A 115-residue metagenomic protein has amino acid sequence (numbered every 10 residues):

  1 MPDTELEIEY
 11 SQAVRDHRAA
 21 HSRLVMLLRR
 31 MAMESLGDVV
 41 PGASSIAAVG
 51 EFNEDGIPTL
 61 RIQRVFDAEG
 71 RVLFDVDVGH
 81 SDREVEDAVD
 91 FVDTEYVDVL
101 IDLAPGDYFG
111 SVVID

Functional and structural regions predicted by a protein language model:
D3, E7, F52-D115: Detector for the mature cores of small, proteolytically processed and post-translationally modified peptide effectors
D3-A43: Contiguous, amphipathic alpha-helical segments that mediate oligomerization or scaffolding in large protein assemblies
P41-E51: A contiguous, surface-oriented mixed alpha/beta subdomain in the mid-to-C-terminal portion of proteins that forms
